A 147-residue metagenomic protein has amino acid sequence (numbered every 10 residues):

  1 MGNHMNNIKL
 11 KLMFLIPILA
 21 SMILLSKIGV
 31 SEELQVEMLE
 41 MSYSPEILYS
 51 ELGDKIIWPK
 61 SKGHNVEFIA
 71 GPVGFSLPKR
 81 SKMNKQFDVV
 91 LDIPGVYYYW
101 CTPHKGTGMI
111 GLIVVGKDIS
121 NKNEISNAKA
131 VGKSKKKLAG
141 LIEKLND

Functional and structural regions predicted by a protein language model:
G2, S26-D147: Extracytoplasmic copper-binding redox domains, predominantly the cupredoxin/blue-copper superfamily
H4-I16: Bacterial N-terminal signal peptides that target proteins for export
F14-L24: Bacterial N-terminal signal peptides
